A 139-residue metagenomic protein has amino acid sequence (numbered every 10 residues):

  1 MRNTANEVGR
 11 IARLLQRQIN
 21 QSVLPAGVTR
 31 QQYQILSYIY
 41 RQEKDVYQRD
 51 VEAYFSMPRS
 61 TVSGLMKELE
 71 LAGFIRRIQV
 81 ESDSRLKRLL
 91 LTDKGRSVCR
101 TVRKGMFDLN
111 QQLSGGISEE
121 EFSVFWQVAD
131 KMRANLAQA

Functional and structural regions predicted by a protein language model:
M1, A5, T29, Q48 (+4 more regions): Short, structured helix-loop boundary elements
M1-A26, A72: N-terminal leader segment of winged-helix/HTH proteins
E7, Q18, Q34-S37, S97 (+1 more regions): Pre-recognition alpha-helix immediately N-terminal to the DNA-recognition helix within helix-turn-helix or winged-helix
V8-A12, Q16, F55, C99 (+2 more regions): Amphipathic, non-transmembrane alpha-helical scaffold segments
L14, Y38-Q42, V128, N135: Short amphipathic alpha-helical elements of helix-turn-helix/winged-helix folds
I19-T61: N-terminal helix-turn-helix DNA-binding core of bacterial DNA-binding proteins
K67-D130: Charged, amphipathic alpha-helical coiled-coil/dimerization segments
